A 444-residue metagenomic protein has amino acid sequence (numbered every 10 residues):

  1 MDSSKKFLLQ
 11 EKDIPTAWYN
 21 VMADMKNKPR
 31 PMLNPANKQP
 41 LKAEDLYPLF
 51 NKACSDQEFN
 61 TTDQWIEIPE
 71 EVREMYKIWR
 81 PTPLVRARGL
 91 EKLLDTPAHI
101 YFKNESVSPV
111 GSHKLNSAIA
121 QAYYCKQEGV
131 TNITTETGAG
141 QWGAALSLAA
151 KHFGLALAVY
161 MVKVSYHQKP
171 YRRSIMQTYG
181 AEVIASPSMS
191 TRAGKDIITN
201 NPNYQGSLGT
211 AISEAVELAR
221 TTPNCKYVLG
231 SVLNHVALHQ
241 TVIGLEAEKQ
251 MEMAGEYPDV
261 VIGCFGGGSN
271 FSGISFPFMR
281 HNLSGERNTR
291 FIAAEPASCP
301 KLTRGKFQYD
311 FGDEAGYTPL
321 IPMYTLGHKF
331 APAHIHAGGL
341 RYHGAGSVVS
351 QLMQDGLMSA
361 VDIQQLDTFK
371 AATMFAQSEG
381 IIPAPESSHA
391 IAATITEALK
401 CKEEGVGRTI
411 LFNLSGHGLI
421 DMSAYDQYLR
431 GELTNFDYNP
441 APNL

Functional and structural regions predicted by a protein language model:
D2-V130: Positively charged, low-complexity intrinsically disordered leader regions
S3-F59, V260, F278-L283, N288-T289 (+4 more regions): Flexible, low-complexity linker and terminal segments
E67, I197-H235, I243, G255 (+3 more regions): Active-site/ligand-binding loops adjacent to catalytic centers
N104-L115, I133-W142, L233-V236, I262-G267 (+4 more regions): Active-site nucleophile and cofactor-binding loops and adjacent substrate-binding regions of central metabolic enzymes
S117, C125-V164, Y257-F271, F291 (+2 more regions): A short, small-residue-rich loop immediately preceding and capping a beta-strand
A120-V130, A144-A156, Q177-T178, S275-G285 (+1 more regions): Alpha-helix C-terminal capping segments
W142-Q205, K301-F311, M422-R430: Active-site-proximal loop->helix
F265-S269, G273, Q365-L433: Claisen-condensing/thiolase-fold acyl-transfer catalytic domains that form or cleave C-C bonds in fatty acid
